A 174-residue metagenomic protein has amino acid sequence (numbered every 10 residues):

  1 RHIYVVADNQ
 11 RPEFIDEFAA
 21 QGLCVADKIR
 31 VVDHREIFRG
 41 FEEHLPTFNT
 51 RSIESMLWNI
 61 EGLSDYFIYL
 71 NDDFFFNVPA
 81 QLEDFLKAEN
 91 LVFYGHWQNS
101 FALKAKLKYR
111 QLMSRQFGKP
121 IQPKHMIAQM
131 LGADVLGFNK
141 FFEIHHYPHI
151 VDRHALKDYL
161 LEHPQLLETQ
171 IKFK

Functional and structural regions predicted by a protein language model:
R1-H2, L63: Short, solvent-exposed loop/edge-beta patches enriched in aromatic
H2-Q10: Short beta-strand/loop segment that forms part of the nucleotide-sugar
Y4, R30-V32, I68-L70: Hydrophobic/aromatic beta-strand patches that form the interior of the parallel beta-sheet core in alpha/beta enzyme
R11-D16, R39-G40, F75-P79, D84-K87 (+4 more regions): Short catalytic/ligand-binding loop motif for oxyanion handling, primarily in non-cytosolic enzymes, centered on
E13-S64: Active-site-proximal specificity loops/subdomain of glycosyltransferases
P46-S52, N71-V78, L107-K119: Noncatalytic linker/hinge segments flanking ATPase motor cores
L57-N99: GT-A fold catalytic core of metal-dependent nucleotide-sugar glycosyltransferases, centered on the diacidic
V92-K174: Long, charge-rich alpha-helical interaction segments
